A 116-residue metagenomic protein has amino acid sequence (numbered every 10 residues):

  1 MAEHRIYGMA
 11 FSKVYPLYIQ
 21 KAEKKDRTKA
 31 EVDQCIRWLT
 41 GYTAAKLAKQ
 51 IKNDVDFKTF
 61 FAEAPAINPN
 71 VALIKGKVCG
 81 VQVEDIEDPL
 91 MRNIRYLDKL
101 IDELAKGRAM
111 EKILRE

Functional and structural regions predicted by a protein language model:
M1-E116: A charge-rich, low-complexity, intrinsically flexible signal that marks solvent-exposed coils, linkers, repeats
